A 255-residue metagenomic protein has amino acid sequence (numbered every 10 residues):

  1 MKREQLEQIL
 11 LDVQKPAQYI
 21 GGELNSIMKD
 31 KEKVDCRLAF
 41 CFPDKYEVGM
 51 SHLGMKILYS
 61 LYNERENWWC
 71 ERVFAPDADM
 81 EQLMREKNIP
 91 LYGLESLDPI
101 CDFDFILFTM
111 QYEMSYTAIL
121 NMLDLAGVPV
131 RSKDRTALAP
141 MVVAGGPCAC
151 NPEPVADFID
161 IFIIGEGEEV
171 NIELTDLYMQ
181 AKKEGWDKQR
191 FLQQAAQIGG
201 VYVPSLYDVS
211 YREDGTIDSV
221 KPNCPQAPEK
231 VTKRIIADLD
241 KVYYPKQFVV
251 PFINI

Functional and structural regions predicted by a protein language model:
M1-K15, R65: Helix-enriched interaction subdomains in cytosolic or periplasmic regions, typified by TIR/SEFIR signaling/NADase cores
I9-A39, Y46-E47, G215-I255: N-terminal [4Fe-4S]-dependent radical SAM core
L24-K29, G54-E64: Histidine-anchored nucleotide/phosphate-binding helix
L38, M55-K56, C70: Structural motif at membrane-water interfaces of alpha-helical integral membrane proteins
K45-L53: A short, glycine/small-residue-rich beta-strand->loop->alpha-helix junction that serves as a flexible
N67-D79: A short beta-strand-loop structural module common to alpha/beta enzyme folds
P76-C224: Glycine-rich beta-alpha loop elements in corrinoid/cobalamin-binding modules across cobalamin-dependent enzymes
